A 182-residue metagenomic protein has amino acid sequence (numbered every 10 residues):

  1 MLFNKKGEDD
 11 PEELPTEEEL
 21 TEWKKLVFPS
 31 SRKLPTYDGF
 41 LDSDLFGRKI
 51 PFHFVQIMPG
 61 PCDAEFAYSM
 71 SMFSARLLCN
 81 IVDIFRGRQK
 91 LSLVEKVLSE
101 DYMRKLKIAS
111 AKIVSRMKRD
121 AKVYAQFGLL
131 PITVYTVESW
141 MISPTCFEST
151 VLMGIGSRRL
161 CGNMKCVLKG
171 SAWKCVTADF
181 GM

Functional and structural regions predicted by a protein language model:
M1-N80, F85, V114-I132, W140 (+3 more regions): Juxtamembrane and targeting peptides
R88-G128: Short solvent-exposed beta->alpha transition segments
E95, E138-S139: Functionally constrained cores in energy, signaling, and assembly domains
T136-E138, T145-G154, G181: Charged, surface-exposed interaction regions in soluble eukaryotic proteins
M153-G181: Mixed-charge, glycine-accented linear interaction segment located at domain edges/termini
